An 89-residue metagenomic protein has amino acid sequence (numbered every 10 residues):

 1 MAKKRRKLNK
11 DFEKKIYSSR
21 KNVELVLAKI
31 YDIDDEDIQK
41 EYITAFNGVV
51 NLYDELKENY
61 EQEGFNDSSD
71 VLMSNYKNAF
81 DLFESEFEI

Functional and structural regions predicted by a protein language model:
M1, N22-L25, G48-V49, D70: Detector for intrinsically disordered, low-structure N-terminal pre-sequences
M1-K10, L82-I89: Short acidic DE-rich linear segments
K4-D37: N-terminal acidic leader/helix
Y17, N66-D67, F83: Intrinsically disordered, low-complexity segments
L27, D34, V50-K57, F80-F87: A structural signal for well-ordered alpha-helices, especially hydrophobic packing surfaces of coiled-coils
D37-K77: Acidic, low-complexity, intrinsically disordered interaction modules
